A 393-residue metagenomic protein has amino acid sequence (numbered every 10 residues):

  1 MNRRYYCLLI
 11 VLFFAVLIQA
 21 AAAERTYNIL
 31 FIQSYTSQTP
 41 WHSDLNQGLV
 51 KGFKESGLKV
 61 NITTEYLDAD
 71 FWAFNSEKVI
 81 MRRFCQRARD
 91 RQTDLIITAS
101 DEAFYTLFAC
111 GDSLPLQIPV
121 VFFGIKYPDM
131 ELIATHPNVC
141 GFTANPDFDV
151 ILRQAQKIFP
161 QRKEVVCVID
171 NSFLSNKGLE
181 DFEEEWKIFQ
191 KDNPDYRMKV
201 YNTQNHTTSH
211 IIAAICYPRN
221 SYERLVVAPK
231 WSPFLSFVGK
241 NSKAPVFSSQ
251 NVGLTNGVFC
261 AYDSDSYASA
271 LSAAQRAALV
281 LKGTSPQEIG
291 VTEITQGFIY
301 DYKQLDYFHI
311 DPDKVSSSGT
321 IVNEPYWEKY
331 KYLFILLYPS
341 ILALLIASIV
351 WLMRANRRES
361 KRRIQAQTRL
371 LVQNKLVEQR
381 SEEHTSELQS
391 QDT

Functional and structural regions predicted by a protein language model:
I32-Q33, A88-S100, P119-V121, E164-I169 (+3 more regions): Periplasmic-binding protein-like
Y66-M130, Y222-L225, S232-P233: Beta-alpha junction/loop-to-helix N-cap segments that form part of ligand/metal-binding clefts
P128-L132, C140-K163, D265-K282: Hydrophobic alpha-helical segments within soluble ligand-binding/sensing domains
C140-F189, G290-K303: An alpha-beta-alpha
V200-K282: Membrane-proximal low-complexity regions enriched in glycine and acidic/polar residues
L279-P339: Hinge/cleft segment of the Venus flytrap/periplasmic-binding protein
V322-L370, S381: Alpha-helical transmembrane signal-anchor helices
E382-T393: Single conserved hydrophobic/aromatic residue that forms the stacking wall/gate of nucleotide- or nucleobase-binding
